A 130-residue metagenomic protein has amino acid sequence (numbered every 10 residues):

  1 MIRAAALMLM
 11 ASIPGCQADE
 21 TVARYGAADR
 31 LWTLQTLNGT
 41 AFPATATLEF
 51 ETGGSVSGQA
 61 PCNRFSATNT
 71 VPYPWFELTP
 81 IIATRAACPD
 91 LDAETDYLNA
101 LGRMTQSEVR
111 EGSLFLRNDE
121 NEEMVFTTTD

Functional and structural regions predicted by a protein language model:
M1-L7: Sec-dependent signal peptide recognition, specifically the positively charged N-region followed immediately by
M8-L9, E51: Exposed boundary/loop context
G15-D130: Lipid interaction determinants
